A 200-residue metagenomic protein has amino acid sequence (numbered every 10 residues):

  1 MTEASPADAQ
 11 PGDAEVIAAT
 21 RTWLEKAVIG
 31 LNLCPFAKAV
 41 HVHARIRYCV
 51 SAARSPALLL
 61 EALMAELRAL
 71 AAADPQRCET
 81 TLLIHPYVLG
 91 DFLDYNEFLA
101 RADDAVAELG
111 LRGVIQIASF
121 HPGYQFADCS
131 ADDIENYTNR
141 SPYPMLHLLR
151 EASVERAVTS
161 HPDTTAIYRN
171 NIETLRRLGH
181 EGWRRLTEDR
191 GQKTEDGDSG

Functional and structural regions predicted by a protein language model:
T2-G191, G200: Expand to "…catalyze enediolate/carbanion chemistry for C-C bond making/breaking, isomerization, decarboxylation
